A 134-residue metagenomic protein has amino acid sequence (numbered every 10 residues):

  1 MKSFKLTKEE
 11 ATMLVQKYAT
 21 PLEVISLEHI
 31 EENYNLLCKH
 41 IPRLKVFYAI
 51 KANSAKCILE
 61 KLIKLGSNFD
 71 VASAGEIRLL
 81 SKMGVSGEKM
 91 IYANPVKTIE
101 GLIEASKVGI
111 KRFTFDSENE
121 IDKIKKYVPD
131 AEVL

Functional and structural regions predicted by a protein language model:
M1-F113, E118-E132: A charged N-terminal "starter" segment
